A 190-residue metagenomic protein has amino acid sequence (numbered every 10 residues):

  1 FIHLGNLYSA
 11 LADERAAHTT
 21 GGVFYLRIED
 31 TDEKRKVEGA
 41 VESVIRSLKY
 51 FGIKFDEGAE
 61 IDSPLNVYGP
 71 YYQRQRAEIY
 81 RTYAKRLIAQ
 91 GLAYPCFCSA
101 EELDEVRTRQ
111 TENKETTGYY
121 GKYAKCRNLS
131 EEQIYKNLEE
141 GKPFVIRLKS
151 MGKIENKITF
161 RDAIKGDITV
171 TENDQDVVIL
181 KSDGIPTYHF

Functional and structural regions predicted by a protein language model:
F1-E115: N-terminal Rossmann-like or analogous alpha/beta NTP/dinucleotide-binding catalytic cores that position adenine
A89, Y94-F190: Active-site cores that bind ATP or allylic diphosphates and position pyrophosphate for catalysis
